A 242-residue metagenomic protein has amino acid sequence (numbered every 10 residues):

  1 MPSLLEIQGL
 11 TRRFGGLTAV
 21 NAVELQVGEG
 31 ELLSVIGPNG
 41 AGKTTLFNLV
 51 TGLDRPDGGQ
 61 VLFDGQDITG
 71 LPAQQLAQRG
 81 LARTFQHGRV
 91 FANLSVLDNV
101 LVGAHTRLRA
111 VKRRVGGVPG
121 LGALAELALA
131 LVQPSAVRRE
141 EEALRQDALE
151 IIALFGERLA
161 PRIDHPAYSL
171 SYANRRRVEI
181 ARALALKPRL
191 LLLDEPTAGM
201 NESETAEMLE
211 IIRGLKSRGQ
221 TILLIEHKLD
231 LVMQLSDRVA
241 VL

Functional and structural regions predicted by a protein language model:
P2-L242: Glycine-rich phosphate-binding loops of nucleotide-dependent enzymes
